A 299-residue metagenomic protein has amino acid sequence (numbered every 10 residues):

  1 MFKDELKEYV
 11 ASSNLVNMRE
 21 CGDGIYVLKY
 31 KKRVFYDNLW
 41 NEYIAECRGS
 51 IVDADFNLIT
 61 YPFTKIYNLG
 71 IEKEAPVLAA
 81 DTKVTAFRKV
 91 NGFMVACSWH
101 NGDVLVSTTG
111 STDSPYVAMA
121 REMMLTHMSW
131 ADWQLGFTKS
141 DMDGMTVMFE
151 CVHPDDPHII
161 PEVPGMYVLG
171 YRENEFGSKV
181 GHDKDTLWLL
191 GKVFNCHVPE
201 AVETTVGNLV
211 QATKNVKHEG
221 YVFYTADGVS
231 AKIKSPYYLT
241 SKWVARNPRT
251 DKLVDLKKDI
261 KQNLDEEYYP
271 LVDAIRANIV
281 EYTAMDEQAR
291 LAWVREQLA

Functional and structural regions predicted by a protein language model:
M1-A299: Core nucleotide-handling region used for phosphoryl-transfer chemistry
